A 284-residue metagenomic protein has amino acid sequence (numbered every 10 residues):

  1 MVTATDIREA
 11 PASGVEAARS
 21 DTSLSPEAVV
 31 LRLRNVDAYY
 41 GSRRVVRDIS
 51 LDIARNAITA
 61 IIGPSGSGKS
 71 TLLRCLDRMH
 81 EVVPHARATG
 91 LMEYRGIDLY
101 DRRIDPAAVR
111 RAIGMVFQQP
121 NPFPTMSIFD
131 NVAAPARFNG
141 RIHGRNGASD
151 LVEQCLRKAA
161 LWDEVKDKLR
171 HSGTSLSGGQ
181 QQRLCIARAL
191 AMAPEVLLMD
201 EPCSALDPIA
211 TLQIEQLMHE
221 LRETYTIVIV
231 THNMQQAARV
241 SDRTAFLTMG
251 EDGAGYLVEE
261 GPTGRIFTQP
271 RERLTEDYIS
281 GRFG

Functional and structural regions predicted by a protein language model:
I62-P64: The feature captures the beta-strand-to-loop junction immediately N-terminal to the Walker
D77, F129-F138, S149, E153: Short helical segment in ABC ATPase nucleotide-binding domains corresponding to the A-loop/adjacent helical element
L91-D98, R145-D167: Conserved ABC ATPase "signature" region
R170-L176, Q180: Conserved ABC ATPase signature
A191-E195: A short, proline-enriched helix->beta-strand linker immediately N-terminal to the Walker B motif in ABC-type P-loop
L197-D200: Catalytic Walker B motif of ABC-type/P-loop ATPase nucleotide-binding domains
M249-S280: Conserved beta-strand-loop-alpha-helix hinge in the C-terminal portion of ABC ATPase nucleotide-binding domains
